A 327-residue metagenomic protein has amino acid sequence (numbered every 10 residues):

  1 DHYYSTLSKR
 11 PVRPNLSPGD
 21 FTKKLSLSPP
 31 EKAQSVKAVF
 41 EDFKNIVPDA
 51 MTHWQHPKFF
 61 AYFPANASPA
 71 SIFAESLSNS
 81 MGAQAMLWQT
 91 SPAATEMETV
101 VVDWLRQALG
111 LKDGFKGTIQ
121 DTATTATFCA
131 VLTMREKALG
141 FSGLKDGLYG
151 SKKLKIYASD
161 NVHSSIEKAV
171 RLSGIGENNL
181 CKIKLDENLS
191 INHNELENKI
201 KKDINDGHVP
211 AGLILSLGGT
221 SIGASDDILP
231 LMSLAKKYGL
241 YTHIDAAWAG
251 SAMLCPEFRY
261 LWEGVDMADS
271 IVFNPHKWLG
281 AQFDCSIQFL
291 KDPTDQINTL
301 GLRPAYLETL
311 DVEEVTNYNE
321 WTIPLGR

Functional and structural regions predicted by a protein language model:
D1-G114: N-terminal entrance/gating region of PLP-dependent enzymes' catalytic architecture
N66-S78, Q84-V209: PLP-dependent aspartate aminotransferase-fold enzymes
C129-L132, K168-R171, G223-D227, A252-F258 (+2 more regions): Short acidic, glycine/serine/threonine-rich loops at helix termini
N161, G218, A247-A249: Active-site beta-loop-alpha junctions enriched in small/polar residues
I191, N198, K237, A249 (+2 more regions): Acidic/histidine-rich catalytic neighborhood
I191-H243: Active-site phosphate-binding strand-loop segment of PLP-dependent enzymes
G219, E263-R327: Active-site C-terminal subdomain of aminotransferase-like
